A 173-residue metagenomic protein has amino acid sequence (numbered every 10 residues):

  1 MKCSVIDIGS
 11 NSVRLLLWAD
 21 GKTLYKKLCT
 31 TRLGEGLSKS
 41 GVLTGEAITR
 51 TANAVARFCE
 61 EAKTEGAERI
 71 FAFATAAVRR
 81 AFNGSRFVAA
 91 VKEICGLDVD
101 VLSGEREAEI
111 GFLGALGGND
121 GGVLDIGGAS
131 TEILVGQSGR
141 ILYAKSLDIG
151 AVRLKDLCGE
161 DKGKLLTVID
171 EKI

Functional and structural regions predicted by a protein language model:
M1-S10, L16-V123, L134-I173: Nucleotide/phosphate-binding catalytic cleft detector across ATP-hydrolyzing and phosphate-transferring enzymes
I126-S130: Active-site-adjacent helix-turn-beta-strand microarchitecture at beta-sheet edges that either contains or buttresses
